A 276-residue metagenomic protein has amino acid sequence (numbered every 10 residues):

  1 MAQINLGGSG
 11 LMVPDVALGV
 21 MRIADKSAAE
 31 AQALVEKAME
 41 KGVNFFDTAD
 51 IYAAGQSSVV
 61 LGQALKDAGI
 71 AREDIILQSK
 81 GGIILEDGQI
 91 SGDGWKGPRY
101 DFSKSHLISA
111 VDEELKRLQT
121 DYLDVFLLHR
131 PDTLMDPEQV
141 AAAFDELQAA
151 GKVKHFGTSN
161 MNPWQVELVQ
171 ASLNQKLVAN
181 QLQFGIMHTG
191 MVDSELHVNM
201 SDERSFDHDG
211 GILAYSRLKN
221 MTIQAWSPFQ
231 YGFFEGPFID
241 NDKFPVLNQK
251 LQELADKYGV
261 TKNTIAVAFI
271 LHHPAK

Functional and structural regions predicted by a protein language model:
M1-S79, A149: N-terminal binding-site loop/beta-alpha segment at the start of enzyme catalytic domains that lines or forms
L6, L18, F46, L61 (+8 more regions): Conserved, mostly hydrophobic/aromatic
G19-A29, D93-S105, L134: Active-site mouth loops of central-metabolism enzymes
M21-I23, A49-I51, K80-I84, L128-P131 (+3 more regions): Active-site beta-loop-alpha junctions enriched in small/polar residues
K26-A38, D101-L118, W164-E167: Short, acidic/polar
L85-D101, F238-I239: Surface-exposed, active-site-proximal loop segments in enzymatic domains
L115-D136: Active-site groove signature of glycoside hydrolases
M135-K276: Beta/alpha (TIM)-barrel catalytic core signal, keyed to glycine-rich beta->alpha loops juxtaposed to Asp/Glu that bind
